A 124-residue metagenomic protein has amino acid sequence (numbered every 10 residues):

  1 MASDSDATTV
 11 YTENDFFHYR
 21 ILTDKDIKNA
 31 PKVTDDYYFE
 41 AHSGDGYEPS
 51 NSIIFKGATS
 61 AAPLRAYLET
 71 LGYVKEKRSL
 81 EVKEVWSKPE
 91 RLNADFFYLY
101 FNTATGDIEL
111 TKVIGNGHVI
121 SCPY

Functional and structural regions predicted by a protein language model:
M1-Y124: An acidic-aromatic pocket/loop used at catalytic or ligand-binding sites
